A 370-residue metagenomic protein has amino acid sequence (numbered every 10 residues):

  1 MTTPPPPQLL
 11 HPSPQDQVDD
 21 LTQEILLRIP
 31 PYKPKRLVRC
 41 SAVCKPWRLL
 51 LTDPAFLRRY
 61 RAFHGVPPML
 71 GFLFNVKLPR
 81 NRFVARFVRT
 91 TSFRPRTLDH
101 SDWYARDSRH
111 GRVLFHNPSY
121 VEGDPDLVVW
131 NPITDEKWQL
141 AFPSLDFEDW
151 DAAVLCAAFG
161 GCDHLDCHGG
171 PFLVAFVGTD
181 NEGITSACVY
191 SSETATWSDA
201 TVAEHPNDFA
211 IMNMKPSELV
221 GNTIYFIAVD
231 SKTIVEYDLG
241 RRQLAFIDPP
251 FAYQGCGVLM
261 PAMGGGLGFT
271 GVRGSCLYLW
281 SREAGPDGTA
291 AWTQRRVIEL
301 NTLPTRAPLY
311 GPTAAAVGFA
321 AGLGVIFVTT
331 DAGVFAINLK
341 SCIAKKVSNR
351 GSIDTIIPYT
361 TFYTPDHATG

Functional and structural regions predicted by a protein language model:
M1-G370: N-terminal entry/capping and adjacent linker segments that precede and initiate structured domains
